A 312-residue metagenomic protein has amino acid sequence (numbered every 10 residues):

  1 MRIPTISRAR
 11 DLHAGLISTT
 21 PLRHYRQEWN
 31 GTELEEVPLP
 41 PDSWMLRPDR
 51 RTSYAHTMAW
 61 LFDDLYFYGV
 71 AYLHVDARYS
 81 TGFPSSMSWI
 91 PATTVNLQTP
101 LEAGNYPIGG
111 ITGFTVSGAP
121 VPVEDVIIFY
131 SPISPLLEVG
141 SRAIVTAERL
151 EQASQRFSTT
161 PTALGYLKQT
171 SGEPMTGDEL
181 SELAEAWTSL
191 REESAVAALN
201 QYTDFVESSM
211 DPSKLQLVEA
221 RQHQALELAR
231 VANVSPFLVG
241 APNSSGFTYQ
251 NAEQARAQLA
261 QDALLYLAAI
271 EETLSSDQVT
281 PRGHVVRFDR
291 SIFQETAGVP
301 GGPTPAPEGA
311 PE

Functional and structural regions predicted by a protein language model:
M1-L217, E227, P300-E312: Structured, contiguous alpha/beta core segments that scaffold functional sites
T159-D178, A195-P303: Surface-exposed loop-to-helix/strand elements on domain peripheries
